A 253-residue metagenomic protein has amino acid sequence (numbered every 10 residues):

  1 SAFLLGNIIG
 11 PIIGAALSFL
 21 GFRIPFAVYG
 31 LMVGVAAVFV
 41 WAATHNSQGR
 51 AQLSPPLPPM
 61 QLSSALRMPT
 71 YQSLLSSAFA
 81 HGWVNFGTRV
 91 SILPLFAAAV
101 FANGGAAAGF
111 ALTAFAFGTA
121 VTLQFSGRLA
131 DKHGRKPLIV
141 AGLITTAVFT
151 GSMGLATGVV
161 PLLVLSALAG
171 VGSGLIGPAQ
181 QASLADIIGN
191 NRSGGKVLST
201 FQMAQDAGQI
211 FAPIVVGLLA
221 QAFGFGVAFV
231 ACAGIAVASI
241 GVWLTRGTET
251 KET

Functional and structural regions predicted by a protein language model:
F3-W41: Helix-loop-helix hairpin linking two adjacent transmembrane segments in secondary transporters
S18, T122-G134: Helix-to-loop junctions at the C-terminal end of transmembrane segments in multipass secondary transporters
G30, P137-S152: Structural signature of the two symmetry-related core transmembrane helices
L31-R50, S239-G247: C-terminal membrane-cytosol helix-exit motif in multi-pass small-molecule transporters
T44-L75: Juxtamembrane intracellular "pre-TM" segments in multi-pass secondary transporters
S91-A106: Short amphipathic helix-loop junctions that connect adjacent transmembrane helices in Major Facilitator Superfamily/SLC
F149, V160-A169: Paired small-residue
L175-G189: Intracellular juxtamembrane helix-capping segments at the cytosolic ends of symmetry-related transmembrane helices
